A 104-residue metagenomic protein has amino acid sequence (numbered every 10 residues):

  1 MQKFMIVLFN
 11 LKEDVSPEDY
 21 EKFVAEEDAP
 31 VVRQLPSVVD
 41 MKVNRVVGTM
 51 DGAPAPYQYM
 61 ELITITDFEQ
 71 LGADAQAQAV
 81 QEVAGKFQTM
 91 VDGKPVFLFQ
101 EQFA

Functional and structural regions predicted by a protein language model:
K3-L11, V43-A77: Short, well-ordered beta-strand segments in beta-rich or mixed alpha/beta enzyme and ligand-binding folds
K12-S16: Short, surface-exposed ligand-recognition loops at beta-strand->loop->(often short) alpha-helix junctions that present
P17-V43, Q81-F87: Short amphipathic alpha-helical segments
E21, T64-T66, F99-A104: A general secondary-structure boundary signal
P30-Q34, G48-T49, I65-E69, G85-M90: Glycine-rich loops and low-complexity Gly/Arg-rich segments that provide flexible linkers or classic glycine-based
K42-Y57, V83-A104: Glycine-rich beta-strand-turn "strand-cap" elements at beta-sheet edges
